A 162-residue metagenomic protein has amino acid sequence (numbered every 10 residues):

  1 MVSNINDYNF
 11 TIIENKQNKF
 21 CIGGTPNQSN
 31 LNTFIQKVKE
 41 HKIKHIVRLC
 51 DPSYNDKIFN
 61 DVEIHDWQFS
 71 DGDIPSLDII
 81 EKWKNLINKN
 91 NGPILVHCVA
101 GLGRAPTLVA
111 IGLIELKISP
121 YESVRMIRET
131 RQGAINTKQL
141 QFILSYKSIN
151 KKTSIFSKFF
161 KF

Functional and structural regions predicted by a protein language model:
V2-L95, I111-S145: Cysteine-based protein phosphatase catalytic domain of the PTP/DSP
I12, K161-F162: Generic detector of N-terminal low-structure segments
G101: Conserved G/P- and acidic residue-centered "switch" motifs that form tight phosphate/ATP-binding loops in soluble
R104: Conserved SAM/SAH-binding loop-helix junction of Class I S-adenosyl-L-methionine-dependent methyltransferases
T107-L108: Hydrophobic positions on the alpha1 helix immediately C-terminal to the Walker A/P-loop
I135-K161: Charged C-terminal helix
